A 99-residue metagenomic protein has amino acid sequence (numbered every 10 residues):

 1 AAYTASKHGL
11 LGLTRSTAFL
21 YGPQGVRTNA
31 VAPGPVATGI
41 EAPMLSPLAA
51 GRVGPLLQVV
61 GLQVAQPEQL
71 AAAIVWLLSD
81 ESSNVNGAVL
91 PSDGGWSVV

Functional and structural regions predicted by a protein language model:
A1: Cytosolic ligand/metal-binding cores
S6, T14: Active-site helix of classical SDR
G22, R27, V85-G87: Short, small/polar-rich loop/turn modules that mediate ligand/substrate recognition or access, typified
P23, P35-V60: A glycine/serine/threonine-rich, flexible loop-to-helix segment that serves as the NAD(P) cofactor-binding "lid"
R27-A37, L78, P91-D93: Conserved SDR Rossmann-fold cofactor-binding beta-strand/turn motif
V64-S92, S97-V98: C-terminal substrate-recognition "lid" of short-chain dehydrogenase/reductases
